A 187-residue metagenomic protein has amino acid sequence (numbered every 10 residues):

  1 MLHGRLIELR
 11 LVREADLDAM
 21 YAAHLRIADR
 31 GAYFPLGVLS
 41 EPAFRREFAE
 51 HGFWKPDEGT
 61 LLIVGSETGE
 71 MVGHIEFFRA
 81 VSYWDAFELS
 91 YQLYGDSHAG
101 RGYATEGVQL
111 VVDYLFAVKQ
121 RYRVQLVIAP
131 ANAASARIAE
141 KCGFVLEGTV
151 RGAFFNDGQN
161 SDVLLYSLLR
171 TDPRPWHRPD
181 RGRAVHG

Functional and structural regions predicted by a protein language model:
M1-D29, T60, V64-G187: Acyl-donor (CoA/ACP) binding surface of acyl/acetyltransferases
A28-E50: Conserved GNAT-fold acetyl-CoA-binding loop/helix
F34, E41, K55, D172-R174 (+1 more regions): Intrinsic-disorder/low-complexity coil detector
E50-L62: A short helix-loop-beta-strand connector motif used in the catalytic cores of GNAT acetyltransferases and, in some
